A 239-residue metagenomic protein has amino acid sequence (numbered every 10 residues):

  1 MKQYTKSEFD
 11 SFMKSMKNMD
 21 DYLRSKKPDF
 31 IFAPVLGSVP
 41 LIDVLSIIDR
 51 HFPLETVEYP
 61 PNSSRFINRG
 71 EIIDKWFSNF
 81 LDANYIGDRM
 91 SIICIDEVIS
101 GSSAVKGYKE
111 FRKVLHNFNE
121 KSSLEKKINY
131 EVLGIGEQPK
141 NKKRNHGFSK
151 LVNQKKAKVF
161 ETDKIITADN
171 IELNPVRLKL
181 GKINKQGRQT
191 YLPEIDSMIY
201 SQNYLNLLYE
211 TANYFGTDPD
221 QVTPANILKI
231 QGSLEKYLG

Functional and structural regions predicted by a protein language model:
M1-K27: Active-site-facing substrate-recognition patch
K27, K109-G239: PRPP-dependent phosphoribosyltransferase catalytic core
K27-V35: Short glycine-rich phosphate-binding loop at a beta-alpha junction
F30, M90-I93: Structural motif
L36, Y59-P61, I135-E137: An acidic- and aromatic-residue-enriched active-site/binding cleft used to recognize and process polar
V39-I48, S102-F111, N141-F148: A short acidic (Asp/Glu
S46-S91, I99-K109: Short, glycine/charge-rich flexible loops or terminal/linker lids adjacent to PRPP-binding catalytic cores
D96: Glycine-rich phosphate/diphosphate-binding loop of Rossmann-like nucleotide-binding domains
